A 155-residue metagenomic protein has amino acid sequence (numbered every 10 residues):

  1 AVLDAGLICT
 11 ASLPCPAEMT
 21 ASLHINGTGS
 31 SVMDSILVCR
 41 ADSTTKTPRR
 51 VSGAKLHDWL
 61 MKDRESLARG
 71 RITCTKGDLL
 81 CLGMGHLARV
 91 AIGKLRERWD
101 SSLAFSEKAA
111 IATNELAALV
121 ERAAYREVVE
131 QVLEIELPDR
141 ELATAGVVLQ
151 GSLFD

Functional and structural regions predicted by a protein language model:
A1-D155: S-adenosyl-L-methionine-dependent nucleic acid methyltransferase catalytic domains
